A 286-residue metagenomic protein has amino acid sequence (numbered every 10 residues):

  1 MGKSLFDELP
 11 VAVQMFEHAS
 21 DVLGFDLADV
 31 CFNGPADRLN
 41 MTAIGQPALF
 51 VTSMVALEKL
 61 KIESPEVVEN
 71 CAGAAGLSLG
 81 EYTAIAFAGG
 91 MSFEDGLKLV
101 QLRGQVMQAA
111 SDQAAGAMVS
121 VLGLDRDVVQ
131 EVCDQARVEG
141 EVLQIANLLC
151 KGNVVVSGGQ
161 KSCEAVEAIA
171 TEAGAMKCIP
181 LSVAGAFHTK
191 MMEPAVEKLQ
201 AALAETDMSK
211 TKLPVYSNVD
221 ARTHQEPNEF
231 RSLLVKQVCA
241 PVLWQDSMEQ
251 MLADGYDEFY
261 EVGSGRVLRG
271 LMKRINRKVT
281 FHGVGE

Functional and structural regions predicted by a protein language model:
M1-Q130, E258-G285: FabD-like malonyl-/acyl-CoA
D21-F25, I62, A88-A240: Alpha/beta catalytic cores of group-transfer enzymes, especially the acyltransferase/condensing modules of polyketide
S78, D207, G255: Conserved functional loop/turn residues at catalytic and ligand-binding sites
T171, L252-A253: Non-catalytic positions within long, well-ordered alpha-helices that form the structural scaffold/packing of enzyme
P180-V183, L252, G285: Short glycine-rich catalytic loops that host catalytic nucleophiles or stabilize transition states across multiple
V242-Q250: A short, well-structured juxtamembrane/interface segment
